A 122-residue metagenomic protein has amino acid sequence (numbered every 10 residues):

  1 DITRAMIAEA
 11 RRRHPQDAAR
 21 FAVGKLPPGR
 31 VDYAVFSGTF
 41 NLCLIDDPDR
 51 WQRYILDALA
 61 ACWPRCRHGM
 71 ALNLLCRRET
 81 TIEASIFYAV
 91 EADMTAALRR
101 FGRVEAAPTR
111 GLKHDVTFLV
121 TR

Functional and structural regions predicted by a protein language model:
D1-P27: Class I SAM-dependent methyltransferase SAM/SAH-binding core
V31-D32, H68: Conserved acidic residues
Y33-Q52: A short SAM/SAH-binding and catalytic strip from SAM-dependent methyltransferases
F40-L42, L75-T80: Short "lid" loop at the C-terminus of a central beta-strand within the Rossmann-like core of SAM-dependent
Q52-G69: A short glycine-rich, Lys/Arg-flanked "PGG" loop and its adjoining helix->strand segment in the class I
T81-R122: Class I S-adenosyl-L-methionine
